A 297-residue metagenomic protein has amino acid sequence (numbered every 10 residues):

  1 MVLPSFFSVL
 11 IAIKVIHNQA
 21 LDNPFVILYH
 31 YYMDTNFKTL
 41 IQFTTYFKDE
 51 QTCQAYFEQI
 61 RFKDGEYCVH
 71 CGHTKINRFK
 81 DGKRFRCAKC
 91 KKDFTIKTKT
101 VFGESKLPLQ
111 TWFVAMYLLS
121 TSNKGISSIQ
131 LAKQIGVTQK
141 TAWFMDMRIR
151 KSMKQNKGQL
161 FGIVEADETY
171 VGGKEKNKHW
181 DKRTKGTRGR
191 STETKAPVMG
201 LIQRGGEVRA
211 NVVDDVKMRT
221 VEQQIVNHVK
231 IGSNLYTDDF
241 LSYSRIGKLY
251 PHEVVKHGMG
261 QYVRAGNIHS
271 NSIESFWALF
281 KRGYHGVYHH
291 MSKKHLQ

Functional and structural regions predicted by a protein language model:
F6, L10-Q297: Residue-level recognition of single "structural anchor" positions that define or cap local secondary structure
